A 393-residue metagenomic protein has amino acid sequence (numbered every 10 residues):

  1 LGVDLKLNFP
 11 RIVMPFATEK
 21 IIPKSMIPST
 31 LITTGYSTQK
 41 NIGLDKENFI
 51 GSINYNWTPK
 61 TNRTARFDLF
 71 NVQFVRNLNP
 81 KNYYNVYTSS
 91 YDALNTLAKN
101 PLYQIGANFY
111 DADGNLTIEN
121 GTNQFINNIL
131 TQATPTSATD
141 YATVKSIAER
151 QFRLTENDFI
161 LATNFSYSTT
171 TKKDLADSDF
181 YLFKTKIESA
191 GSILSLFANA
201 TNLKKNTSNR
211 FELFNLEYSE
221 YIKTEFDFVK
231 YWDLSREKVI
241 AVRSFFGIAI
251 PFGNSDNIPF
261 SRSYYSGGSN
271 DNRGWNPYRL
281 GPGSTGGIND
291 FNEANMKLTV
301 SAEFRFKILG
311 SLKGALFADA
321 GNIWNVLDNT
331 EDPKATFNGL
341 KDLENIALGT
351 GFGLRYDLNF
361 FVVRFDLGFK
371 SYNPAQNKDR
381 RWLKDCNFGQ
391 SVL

Functional and structural regions predicted by a protein language model:
L1, K24, G43-D45, L154-F159 (+5 more regions): Replace "Gram-negative outer membrane beta-barrel proteins" with "bacterial and organellar outer membrane beta-barrel
L1, T30-K40, T285-I288, F365-S371: Transmembrane beta-strand segments that form the barrel wall of outer-membrane beta-barrel proteins
L1, T64-F306, F317-L327, E331-P333 (+1 more regions): C-terminal outer-membrane beta-barrel translocator/porin domains of Gram-negative envelope proteins and their
L1-E19, P28-Y36: Conserved catalytic alpha/beta cores of large enzymes that bind or transform nucleotide phosphates and polynucleotides
V3, K24-I32, D45-F49, T61-F70 (+6 more regions): Outer-envelope beta-barrel architecture signal
L7, Y356-F360, L383-L393: Outer-membrane beta-barrel "beta-signal"
N8, I12-M14, T58-N62, K172 (+3 more regions): Outer-membrane beta-barrel channels and translocator barrels
T330-F352: A short alpha/beta connector and helix-capping loop motif
